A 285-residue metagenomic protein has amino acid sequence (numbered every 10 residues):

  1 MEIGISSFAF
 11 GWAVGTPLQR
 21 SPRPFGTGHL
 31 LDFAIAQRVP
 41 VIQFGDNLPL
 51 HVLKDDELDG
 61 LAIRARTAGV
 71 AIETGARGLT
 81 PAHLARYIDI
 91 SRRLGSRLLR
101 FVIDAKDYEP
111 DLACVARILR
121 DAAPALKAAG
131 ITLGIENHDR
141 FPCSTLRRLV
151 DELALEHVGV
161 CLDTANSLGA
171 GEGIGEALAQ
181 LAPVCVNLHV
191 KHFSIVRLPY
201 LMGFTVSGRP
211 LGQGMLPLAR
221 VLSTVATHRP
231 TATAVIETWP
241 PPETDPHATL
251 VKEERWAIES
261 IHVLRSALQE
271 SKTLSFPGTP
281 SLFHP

Functional and structural regions predicted by a protein language model:
M1-R93, E254, I258-P285: N-terminal pre-domain/capping segments
I3-F10, I42-F44, V70-A76, L99-F101 (+4 more regions): Hydrophobic faces of well-ordered beta-strands that scaffold small-molecule active sites in alpha/beta enzyme cores
I5, A34, A65, S91 (+7 more regions): Conserved, mostly hydrophobic/aromatic
F8-F10, N47-P49, G75-L79, D104-K106 (+5 more regions): Active-site beta-loop-alpha junctions enriched in small/polar residues
P22-F25, D55-G60, A85, L112-R120 (+3 more regions): Charged helix-capping and loop-helix junction motifs
E57-L58, I63-V160: Active-site acidic/histidine proton-transfer and metal-coordination neighborhood in alpha/beta enzyme cores
D121-M215: Acidic/histidine-rich catalytic cores of soluble enzymes
G214, A219-V221, V225-A226, A232-D245: H/E-rich (His + Asp/Glu) clusters that bind or coordinate divalent metals
